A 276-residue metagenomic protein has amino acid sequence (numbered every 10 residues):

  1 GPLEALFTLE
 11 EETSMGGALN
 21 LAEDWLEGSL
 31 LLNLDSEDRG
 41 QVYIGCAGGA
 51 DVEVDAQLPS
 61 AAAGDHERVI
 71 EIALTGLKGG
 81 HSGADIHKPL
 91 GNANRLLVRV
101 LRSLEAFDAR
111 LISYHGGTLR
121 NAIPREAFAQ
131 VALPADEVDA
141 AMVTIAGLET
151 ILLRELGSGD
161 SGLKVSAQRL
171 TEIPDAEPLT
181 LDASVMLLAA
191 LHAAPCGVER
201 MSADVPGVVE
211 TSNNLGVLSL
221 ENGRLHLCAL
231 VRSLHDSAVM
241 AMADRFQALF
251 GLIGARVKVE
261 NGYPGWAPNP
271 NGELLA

Functional and structural regions predicted by a protein language model:
G1-D65, P89, I112, S202 (+1 more regions): Acidic/histidine-rich catalytic neighborhood of metal-dependent amide-processing enzymes
G1-E12, I70-L74, H81, K88-L104 (+2 more regions): Alpha-helical metal-binding/catalytic segments enriched in His/Glu/Asp
P2, L104-N121, I151-L170, E199-V209 (+1 more regions): Flexible, glycine/charged-enriched surface loops at secondary-structure junctions
A56, L74, V131-A135, A229-S233: Short beta-strand-to-loop capping motifs
N92-I112, M142-V143, P195-G207, D244: Short amphipathic alpha-helix segments
D139-L153, A241-F250: Short amphipathic alpha-helices in soluble, non-transmembrane regions that often serve as interface/regulatory elements
Q168-N214, S219-N222, D236-A241, R256-A276: An extended, acidic, His-containing surface patch that forms the Zn2+-binding/catalytic region of metallohydrolases
G223, C228-G254: C-terminal, non-catalytic macromolecule-binding modules
